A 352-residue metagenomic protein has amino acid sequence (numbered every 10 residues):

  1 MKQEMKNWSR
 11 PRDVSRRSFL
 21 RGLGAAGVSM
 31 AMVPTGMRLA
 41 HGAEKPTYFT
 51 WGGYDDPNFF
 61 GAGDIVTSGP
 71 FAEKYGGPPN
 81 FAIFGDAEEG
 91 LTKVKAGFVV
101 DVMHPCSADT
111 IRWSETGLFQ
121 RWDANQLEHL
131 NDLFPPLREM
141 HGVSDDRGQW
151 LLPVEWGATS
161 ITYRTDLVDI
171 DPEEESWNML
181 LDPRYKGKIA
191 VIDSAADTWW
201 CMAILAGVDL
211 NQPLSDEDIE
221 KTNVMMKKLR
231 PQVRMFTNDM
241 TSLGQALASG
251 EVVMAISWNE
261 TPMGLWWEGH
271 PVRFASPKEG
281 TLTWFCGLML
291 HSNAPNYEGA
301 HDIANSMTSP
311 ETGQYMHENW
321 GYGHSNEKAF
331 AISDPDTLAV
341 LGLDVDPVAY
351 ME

Functional and structural regions predicted by a protein language model:
M1-S18: N-terminal secretory signal peptides
V14-A31: N-terminal export leaders
A43-R112: Early extracytoplasmic/lumenal segment of secretory-pathway proteins
D55-G63, H104-R234, D239-A248: Extracytoplasmic ligand-binding site segments that recognize negatively charged/polar headgroups
D101-H104, F236, V253-W258: Paired acidic/hydrophobic, glycine-rich loop segments that form the ligand-binding mouth/hinge of periplasmic-binding
D109-S114, A248, M254-P271: A ligand-binding cleft/hinge motif common to bilobed small-molecule-binding domains
I219-L229, E268-S292, A339: Periplasmic-binding protein-like
C286, H291-M351: Mature extracytoplasmic/periplasmic domains
